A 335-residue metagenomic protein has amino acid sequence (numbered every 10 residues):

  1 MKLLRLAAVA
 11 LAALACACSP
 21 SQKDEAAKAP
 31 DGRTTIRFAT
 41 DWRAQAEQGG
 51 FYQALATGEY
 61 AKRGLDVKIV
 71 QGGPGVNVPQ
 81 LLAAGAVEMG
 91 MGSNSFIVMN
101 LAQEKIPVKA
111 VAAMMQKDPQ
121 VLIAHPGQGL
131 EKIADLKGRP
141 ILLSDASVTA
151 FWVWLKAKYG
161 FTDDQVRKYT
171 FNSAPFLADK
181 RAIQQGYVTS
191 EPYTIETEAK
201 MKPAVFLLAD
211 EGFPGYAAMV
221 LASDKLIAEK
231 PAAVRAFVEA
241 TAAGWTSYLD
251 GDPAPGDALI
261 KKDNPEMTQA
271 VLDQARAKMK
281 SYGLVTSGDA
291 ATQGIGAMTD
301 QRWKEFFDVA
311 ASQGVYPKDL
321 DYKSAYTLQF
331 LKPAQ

Functional and structural regions predicted by a protein language model:
M1-A7: Bacterial N-terminal signal peptides that target proteins for export
L14-A17: C-terminal motif of bacterial Sec signal peptides marking the signal peptidase cleavage site
D24-Y169, S173-T189, F206: Short, glycine-/small- and polar/acidic-enriched structural segments that line small-molecule recognition paths
L55-E59, R63-G64, A86, M91-N94 (+10 more regions): Sec/Tat-exported extracytoplasmic proteins
Q120-L130, Y216-A232: A bilobed periplasmic-binding-protein/Venus flytrap-type ligand-binding module shared by bacterial periplasmic
V188, P192-D210, G215: Extracytoplasmic/periplasmic substrate-binding proteins
A228-Q313: Secondary-structure end/capping motifs
D300-Q335: Conserved C-terminal helix/tail region of periplasmic/extracytoplasmic solute-binding proteins
